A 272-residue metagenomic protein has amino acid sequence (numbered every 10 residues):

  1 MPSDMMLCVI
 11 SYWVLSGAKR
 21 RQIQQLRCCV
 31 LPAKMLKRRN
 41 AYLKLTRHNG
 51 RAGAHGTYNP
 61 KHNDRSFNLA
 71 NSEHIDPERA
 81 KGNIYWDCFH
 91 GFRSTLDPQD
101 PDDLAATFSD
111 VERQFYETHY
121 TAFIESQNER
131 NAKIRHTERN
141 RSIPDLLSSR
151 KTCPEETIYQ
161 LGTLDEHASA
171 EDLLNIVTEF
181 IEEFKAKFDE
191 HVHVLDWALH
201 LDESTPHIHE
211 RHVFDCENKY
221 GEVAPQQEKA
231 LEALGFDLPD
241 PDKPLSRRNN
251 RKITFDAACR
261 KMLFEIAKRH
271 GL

Functional and structural regions predicted by a protein language model:
P2-L272: N-terminal nicking endonuclease/strand-transfer module with a His-rich metal-binding environment and a catalytic Tyr
